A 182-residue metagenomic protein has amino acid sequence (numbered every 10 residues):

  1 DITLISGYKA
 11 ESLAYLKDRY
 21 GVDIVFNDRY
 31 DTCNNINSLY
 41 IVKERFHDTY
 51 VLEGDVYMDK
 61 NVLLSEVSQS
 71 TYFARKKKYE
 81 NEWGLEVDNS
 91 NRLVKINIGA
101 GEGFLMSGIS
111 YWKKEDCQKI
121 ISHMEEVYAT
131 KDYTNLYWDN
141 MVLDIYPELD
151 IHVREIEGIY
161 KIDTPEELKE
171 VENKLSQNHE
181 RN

Functional and structural regions predicted by a protein language model:
D1-T49, T130: Conserved N-terminal catalytic core of the sugar/cofactor nucleotidyltransferase
S6, E53, A74-R75: Short beta-strand/turn micro-motifs composed of small residues that flank or help shape donor/cofactor-binding pockets
S12, Y57-M58: A short, conserved beta-strand element in the Rossmann-like catalytic core that flanks the donor/metal-binding loop
G21-D23, R92, D150-H152: Conserved beta-strand segments of alpha/beta enzyme cores
H47-Y57: Short beta-strand-to-loop acidic/aromatic patch adjacent to the donor-nucleotide binding site
D59-Y133: Conserved core of the sugar-phosphate nucleotidyltransferase
M106-N182: Conserved alpha/beta core of the MobA/IspD/sugar-nucleotide pyrophosphorylase nucleotidyltransferase superfamily
